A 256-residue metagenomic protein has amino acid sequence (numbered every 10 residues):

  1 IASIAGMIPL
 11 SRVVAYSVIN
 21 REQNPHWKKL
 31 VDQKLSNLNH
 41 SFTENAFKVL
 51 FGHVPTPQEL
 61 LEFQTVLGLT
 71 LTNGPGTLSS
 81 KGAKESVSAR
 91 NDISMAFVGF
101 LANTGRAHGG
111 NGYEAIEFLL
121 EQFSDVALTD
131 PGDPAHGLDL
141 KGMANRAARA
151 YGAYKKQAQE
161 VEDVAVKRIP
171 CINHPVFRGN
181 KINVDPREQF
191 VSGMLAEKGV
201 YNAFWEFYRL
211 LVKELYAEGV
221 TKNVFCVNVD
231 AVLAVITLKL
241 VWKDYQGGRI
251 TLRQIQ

Functional and structural regions predicted by a protein language model:
I1-Q256: Non-transmembrane, aqueous-exposed alpha-helical and coiled segments at domain scale
